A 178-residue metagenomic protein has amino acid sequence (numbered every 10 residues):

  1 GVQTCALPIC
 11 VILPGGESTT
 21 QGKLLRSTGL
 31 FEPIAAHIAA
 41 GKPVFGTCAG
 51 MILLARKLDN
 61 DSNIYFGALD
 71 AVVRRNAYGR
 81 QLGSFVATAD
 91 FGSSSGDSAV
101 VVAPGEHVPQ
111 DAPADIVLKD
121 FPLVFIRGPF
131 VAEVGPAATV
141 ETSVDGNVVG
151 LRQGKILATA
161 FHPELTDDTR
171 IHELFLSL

Functional and structural regions predicted by a protein language model:
G1-L7: Short, small-residue-biased leader/transition segments that mark boundaries at the very start of proteins
Q3, A49, P122: Residues that flank catalytic or metal-binding motifs in active/ligand-binding sites
C10: Short, Asp-centered acidic motifs that coordinate Mg2+ and/or phosphate in catalytic or ligand-binding sites
L13, G46, T159: Redox-cofactor binding/interface segments in oxidoreductases and associated redox assembly factors
E17-D97: Cysteine-nucleophile active-site neighborhood
R75-L178: Amide-donor transfer/coupling interface in amidating biosynthetic enzymes
